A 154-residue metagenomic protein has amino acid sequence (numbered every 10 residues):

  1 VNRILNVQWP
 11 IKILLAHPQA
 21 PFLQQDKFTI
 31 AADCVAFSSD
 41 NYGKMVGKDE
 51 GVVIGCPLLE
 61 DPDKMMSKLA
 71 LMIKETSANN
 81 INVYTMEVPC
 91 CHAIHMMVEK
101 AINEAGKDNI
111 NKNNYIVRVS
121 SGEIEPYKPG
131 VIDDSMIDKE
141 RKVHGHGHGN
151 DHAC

Functional and structural regions predicted by a protein language model:
V1-C154: Iron-sulfur-associated redox domains of electron-transfer enzymes in respiratory and anaerobic energy metabolism
